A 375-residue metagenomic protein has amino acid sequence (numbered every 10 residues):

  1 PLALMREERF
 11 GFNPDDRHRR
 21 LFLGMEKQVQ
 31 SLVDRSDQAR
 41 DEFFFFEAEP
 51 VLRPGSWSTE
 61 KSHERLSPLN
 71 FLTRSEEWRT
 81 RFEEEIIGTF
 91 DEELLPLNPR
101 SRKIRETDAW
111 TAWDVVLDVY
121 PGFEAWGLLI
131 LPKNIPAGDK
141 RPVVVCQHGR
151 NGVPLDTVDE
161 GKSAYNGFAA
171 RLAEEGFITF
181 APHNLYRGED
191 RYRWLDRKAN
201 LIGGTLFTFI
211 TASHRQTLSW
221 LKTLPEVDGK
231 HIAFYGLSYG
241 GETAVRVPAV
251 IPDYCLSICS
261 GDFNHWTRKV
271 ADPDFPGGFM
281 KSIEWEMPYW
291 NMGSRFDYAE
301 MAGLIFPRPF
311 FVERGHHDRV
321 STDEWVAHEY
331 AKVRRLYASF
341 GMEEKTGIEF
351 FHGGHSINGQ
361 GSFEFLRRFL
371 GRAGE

Functional and structural regions predicted by a protein language model:
P1-A125, M280, E300, F306-E375: Alpha/beta-hydrolase-fold serine-hydrolase catalytic core, especially in secreted/extracellular enzymes
R102-G161: Glycine-rich active-site/cofactor-binding loop and its immediate structural neighborhood
P136-T223, K269-D272: Cap/lid segment of the alpha/beta-hydrolase catalytic domain
H183, Y235, S260-G261, E313 (+1 more regions): Alpha/beta-hydrolase-fold catalytic nucleophile elbow
F209, L256-M301, P307, V320-Y330 (+1 more regions): Mobile cap/lid helix-loop segments that gate and shape the active-site cleft of serine hydrolases
E226-S238: Alpha/beta-hydrolase fold nucleophile elbow
G236-R246: Glycine-rich nucleophile elbow surrounding the catalytic serine of serine-hydrolase chemistry
A249-C255: Conserved hydrolase catalytic core segment
